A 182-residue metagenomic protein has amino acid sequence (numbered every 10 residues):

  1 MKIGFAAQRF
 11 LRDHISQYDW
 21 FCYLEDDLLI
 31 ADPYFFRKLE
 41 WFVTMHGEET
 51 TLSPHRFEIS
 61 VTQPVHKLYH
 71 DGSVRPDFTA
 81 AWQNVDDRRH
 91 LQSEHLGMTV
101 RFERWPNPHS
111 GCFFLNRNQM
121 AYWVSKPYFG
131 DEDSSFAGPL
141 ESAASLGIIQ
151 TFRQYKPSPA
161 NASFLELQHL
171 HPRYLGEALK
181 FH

Functional and structural regions predicted by a protein language model:
M1-A7, A31-D32, A137-E141: Phosphate/oxyanion-binding active-site loops and adjacent basic polyanion-contact surfaces
M1-W20: Active-site-proximal specificity loops/subdomain of glycosyltransferases
I3-F5, V61-L68, E166-P172: Short, solvent-exposed polar/charged micro-motifs at secondary-structure junctions
I15, D32-F129: Conserved catalytic core of nucleotide-sugar-dependent glycosyltransferases
Y18-L29: Short beta-strand-to-loop acidic/aromatic patch adjacent to the donor-nucleotide binding site
W20-F21, E49-T51, Q154-Y155: Beta-sheet entry/capping signal
P108-S110, L115-H182: C-terminal catalytic/acceptor-binding lobe
